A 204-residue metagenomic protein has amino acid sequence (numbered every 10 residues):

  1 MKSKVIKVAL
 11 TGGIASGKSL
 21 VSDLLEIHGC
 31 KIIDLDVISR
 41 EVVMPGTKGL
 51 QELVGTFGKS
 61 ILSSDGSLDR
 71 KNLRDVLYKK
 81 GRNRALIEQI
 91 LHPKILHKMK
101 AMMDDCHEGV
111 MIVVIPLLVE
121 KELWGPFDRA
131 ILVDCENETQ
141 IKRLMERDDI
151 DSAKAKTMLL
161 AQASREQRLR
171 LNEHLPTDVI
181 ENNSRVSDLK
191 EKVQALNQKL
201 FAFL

Functional and structural regions predicted by a protein language model:
M1-V37: Walker A (P-loop) phosphate-binding motif
V21-S22, I32-M44, K59, E136 (+2 more regions): N-terminal polybasic phosphate/anion-binding patch
L24, H28, L50-V54, N137-M145 (+2 more regions): An amphipathic alpha-helix signature
K31, V37, R129, P176-D178: Well-ordered beta-strand positions
V37-E108: ATP-dependent small-molecule kinase phosphotransfer cores that center on conserved nucleotide phosphate-binding segments
P93-H97, M111-P116, T157-A163: Short gly/ser/thr-rich secondary-structure transition/capping motifs
I112, G125-D148, M158: Conserved phosphate-donor/acceptor-positioning beta-strand/loop module used by diverse small-molecule
G125-P126, E146-F201: Small-molecule kinase domains that catalyze NTP-dependent phosphoryl transfer to phosphate-bearing small molecules
